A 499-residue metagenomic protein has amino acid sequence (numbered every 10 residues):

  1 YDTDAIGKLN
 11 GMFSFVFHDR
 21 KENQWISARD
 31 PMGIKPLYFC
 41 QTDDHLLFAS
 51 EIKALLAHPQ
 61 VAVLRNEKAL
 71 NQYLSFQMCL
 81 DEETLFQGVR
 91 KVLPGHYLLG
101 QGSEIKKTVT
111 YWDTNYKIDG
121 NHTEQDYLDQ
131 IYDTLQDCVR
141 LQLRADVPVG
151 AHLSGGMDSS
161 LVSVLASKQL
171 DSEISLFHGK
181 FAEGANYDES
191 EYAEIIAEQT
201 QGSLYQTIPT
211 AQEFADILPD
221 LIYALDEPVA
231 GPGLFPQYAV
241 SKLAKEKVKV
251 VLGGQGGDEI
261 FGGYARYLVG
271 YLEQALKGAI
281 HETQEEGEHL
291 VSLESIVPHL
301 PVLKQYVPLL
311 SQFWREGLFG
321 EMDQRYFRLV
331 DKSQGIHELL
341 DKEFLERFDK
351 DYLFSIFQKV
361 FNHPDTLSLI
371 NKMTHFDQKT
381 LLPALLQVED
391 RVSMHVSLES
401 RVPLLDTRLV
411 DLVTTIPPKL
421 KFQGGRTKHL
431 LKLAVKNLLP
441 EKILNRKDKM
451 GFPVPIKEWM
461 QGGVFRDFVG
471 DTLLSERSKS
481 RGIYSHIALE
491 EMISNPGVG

Functional and structural regions predicted by a protein language model:
Y1-L225, Q237, S241, K436-N437 (+1 more regions): Cysteine-centered catalytic environments shared across enzyme families
D4, A57, Q87-L93, E104-I105 (+4 more regions): Adenosyl-5′-phosphate
F17, I26-S27, L47, H152 (+4 more regions): A structural signal for short, well-ordered beta-strand segments and their strand-loop junctions that often border
P31, A239-L303, L385-Q387, R391-L409: Active-site adenylate/phosphate-handling loop in enzymes that bind or generate adenylated species
L153-G155, H178-K180, I208, Q255 (+3 more regions): Active-site proximal loops enriched in glycine and acidic residues that flank catalytic Cys/His/Asp and coordinate
A166-L170, L268, P417: Active-site catalytic pocket residues across diverse enzymes, especially alpha/beta-hydrolases
P219-Y223, K245, R266-V269, W459-M460: Short low-complexity, flexible loop/linker segments enriched in glycine and/or proline with clustered acidic
V229-G231: Acceptor-substrate binding/catalytic loop of class I
